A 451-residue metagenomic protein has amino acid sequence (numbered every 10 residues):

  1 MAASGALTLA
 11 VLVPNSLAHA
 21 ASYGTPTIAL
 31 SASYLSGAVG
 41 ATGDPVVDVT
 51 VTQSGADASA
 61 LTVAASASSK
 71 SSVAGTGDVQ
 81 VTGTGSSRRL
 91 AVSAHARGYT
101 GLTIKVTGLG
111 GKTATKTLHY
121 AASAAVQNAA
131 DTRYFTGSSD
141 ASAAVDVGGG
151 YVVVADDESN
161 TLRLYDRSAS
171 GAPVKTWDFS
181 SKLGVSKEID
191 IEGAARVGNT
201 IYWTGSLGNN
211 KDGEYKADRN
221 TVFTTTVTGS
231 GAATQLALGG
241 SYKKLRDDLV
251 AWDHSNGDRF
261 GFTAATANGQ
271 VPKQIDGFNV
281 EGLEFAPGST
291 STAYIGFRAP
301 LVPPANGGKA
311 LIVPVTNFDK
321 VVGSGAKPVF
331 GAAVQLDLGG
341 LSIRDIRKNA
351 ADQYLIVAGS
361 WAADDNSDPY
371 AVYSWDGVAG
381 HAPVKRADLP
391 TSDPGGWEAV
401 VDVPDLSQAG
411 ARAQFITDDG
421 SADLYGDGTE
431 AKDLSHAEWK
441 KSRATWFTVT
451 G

Functional and structural regions predicted by a protein language model:
M1-A20: Secretory targeting and sorting signals
G24-A64: Extracellular ectodomain surface segments
A64-R88: Low-complexity "stalk/linker" and mucin-like segments enriched in Ser/Thr/Pro/Ala/Gly
T84, A121-G451: Sequence/structural signature of beta-propeller domains
S87-Y99: Extracellular/luminal low-complexity segments enriched in Ser/Thr/Pro
L102-I104: Hydrophobic beta-strand segments within extracellular beta-sandwich modules
V106-G108: Conserved structural position at the C-terminal beta-strand of extracellular beta-sandwich adhesion modules
K112-A124: C-terminal edge beta-strand
